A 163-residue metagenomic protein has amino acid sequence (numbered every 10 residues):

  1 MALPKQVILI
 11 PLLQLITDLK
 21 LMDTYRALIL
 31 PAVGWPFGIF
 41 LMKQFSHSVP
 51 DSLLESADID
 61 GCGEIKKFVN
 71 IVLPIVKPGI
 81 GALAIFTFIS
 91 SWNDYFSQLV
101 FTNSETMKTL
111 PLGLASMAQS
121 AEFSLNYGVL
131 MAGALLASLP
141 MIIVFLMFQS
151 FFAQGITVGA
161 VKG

Functional and structural regions predicted by a protein language model:
M1-G163: A hydrophobic, multi-pass inner-membrane permease signature
